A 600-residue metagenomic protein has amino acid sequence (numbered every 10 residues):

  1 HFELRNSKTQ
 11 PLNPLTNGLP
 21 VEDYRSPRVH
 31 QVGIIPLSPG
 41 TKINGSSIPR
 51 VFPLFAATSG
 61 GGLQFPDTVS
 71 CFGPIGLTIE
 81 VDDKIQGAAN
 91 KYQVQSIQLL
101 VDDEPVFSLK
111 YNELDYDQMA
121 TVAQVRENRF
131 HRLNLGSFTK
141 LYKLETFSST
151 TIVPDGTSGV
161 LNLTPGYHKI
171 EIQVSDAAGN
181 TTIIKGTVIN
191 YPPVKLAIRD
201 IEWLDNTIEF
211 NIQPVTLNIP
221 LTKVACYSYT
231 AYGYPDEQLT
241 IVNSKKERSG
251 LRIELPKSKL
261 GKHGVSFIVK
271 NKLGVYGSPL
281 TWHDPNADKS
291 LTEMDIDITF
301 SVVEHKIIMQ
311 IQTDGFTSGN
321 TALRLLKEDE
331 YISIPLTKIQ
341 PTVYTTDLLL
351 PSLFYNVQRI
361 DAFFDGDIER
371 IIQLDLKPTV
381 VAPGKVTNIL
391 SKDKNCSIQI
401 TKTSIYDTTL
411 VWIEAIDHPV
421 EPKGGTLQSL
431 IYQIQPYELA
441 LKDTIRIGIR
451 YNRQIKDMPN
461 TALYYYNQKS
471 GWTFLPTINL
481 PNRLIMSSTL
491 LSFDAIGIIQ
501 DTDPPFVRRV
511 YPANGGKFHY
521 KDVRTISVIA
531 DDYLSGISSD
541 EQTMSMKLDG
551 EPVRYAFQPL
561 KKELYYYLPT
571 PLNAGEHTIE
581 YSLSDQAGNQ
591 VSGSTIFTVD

Functional and structural regions predicted by a protein language model:
H1-Q31: Conserved, short, structured surface segments that act as functional micro-motifs
Y24-I34, P193-L196, T292, T502-R508 (+1 more regions): Proline-centered linker/hinge motifs at extracellular inter-domain junctions
L37-G40, P49-K195, A225-G261, K270-W282 (+3 more regions): Long, low-complexity serine/threonine/glycine- and acidic-rich segments characteristic of extracellular
L54-L99, W203-Q213, F300-Q310, A440-I447 (+1 more regions): Contiguous beta-strand segments within globular domains
K84-N90, T216-L221, F316-S318, K456 (+1 more regions): Extracellular acidic loop/turn motifs
S301-E304, T379-N388, I416-N467, G516: Proteolytic processing hotspots in large secreted/extracellular or virion-associated proteins and select intracellular
N320-I334, I400, Y437-I496, L534 (+2 more regions): Proteolytic-maturation and junctional protease-sensitive modules
V386-D417: Predominantly extracellular/luminal regions of secreted and cell-surface proteins, especially disulfide-bonded
